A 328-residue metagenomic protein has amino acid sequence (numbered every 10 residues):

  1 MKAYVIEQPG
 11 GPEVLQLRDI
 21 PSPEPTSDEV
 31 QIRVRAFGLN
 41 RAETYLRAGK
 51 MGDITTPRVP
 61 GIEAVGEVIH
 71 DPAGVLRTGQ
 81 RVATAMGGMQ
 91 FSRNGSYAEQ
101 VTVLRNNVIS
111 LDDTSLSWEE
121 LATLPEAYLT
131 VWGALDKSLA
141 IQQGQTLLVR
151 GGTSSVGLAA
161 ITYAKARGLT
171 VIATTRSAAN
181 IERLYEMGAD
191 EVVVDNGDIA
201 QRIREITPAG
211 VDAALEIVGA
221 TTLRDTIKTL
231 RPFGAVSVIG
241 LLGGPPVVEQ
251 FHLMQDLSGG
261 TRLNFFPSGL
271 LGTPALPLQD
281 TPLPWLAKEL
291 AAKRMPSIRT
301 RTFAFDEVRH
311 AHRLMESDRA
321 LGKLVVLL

Functional and structural regions predicted by a protein language model:
P21-G38, A48-M89, G95: Glycine-rich beta-strand-centered segment in the early N-terminal region that forms part of a ligand/cofactor-binding
R81, L124-G197: Mid-domain Rossmann-like dinucleotide-binding core that forms the NAD(H)/NADP(H) cofactor-binding site
T84-G151: NAD(P)H dinucleotide-binding glycine-rich loop of Rossmann-like/cofactor-binding domains, especially the beta1-alpha1
F91, A173-R183, A220-L223, G244-P246: Short glycine/proline-centered loop/turn elements that form peptide/ligand docking sites
I199-P208: Short amphipathic alpha-helix with an adjacent loop that forms part of the alpha/beta core around
T221-A292, L328: Glycine-rich phosphate-binding loop and adjacent beta-alpha segment of Rossmann(oid) nucleotide-cofactor-binding
A275-L328: C-terminal hydrophobic helical "lid"/dimerization subdomain of Rossmann-like NAD(P)H-dependent oxidoreductases
